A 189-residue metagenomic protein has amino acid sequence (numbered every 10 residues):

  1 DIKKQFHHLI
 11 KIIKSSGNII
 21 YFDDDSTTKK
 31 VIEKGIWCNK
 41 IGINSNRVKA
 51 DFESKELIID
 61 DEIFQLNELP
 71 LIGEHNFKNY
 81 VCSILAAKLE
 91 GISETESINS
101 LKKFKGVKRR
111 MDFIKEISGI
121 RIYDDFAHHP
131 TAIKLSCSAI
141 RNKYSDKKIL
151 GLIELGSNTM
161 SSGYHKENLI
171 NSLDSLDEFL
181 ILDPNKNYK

Functional and structural regions predicted by a protein language model:
D1-I122, D146-K147: Acidic, Mg2+-coordinating active-site environments of NTP-dependent enzymes
I20-Y21, D124, G151, I181: General beta-strand structural signal in soluble alpha/beta enzymes
V107, P130-I133, S138-K189: Active-site beta-alpha connecting loops in nucleotide-dependent enzymes
I122-H128: Switch II (G3) loop of P-loop NTPases
